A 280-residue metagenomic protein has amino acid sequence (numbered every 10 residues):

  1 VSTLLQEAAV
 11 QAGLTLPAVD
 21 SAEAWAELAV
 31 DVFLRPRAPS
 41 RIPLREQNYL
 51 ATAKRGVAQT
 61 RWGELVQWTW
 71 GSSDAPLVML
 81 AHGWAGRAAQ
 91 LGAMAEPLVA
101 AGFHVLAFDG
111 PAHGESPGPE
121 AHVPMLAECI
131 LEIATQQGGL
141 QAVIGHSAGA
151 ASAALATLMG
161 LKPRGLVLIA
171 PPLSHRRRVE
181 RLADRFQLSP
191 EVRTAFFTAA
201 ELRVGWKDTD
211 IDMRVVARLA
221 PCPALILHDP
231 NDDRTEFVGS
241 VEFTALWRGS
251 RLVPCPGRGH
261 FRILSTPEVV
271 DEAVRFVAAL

Functional and structural regions predicted by a protein language model:
V1-Q59: An N-terminal hydrophobic leader/cap segment in hydrolases
A88, A95-P117: Conserved alpha/beta-hydrolase
E120-Q141: Alpha/beta-hydrolase active-site loop
I144-A153: Gly/Ala-rich beta-loop-alpha elbow adjacent to hydrolase catalytic centers
M159-W206: Hydrolase active-site cap/lid region
L219-P221, I226-H228, D232: Short beta-strand/loop motif that positions the catalytic acidic residue of the alpha/beta-hydrolase fold
D233-G239: Conserved alpha/beta-hydrolase "acid-adjacent" motif
R258-E268: Catalytic histidine-centered segment of alpha/beta-hydrolase-like enzymes
